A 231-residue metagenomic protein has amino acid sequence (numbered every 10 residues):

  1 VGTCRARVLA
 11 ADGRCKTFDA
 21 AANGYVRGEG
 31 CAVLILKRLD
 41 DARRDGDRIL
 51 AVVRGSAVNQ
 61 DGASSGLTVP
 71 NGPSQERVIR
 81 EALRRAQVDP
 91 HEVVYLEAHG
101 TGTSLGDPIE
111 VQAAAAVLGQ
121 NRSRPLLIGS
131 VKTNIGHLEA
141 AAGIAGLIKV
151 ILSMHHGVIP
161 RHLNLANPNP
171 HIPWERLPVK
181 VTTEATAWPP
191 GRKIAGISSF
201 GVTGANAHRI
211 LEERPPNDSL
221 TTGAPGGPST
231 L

Functional and structural regions predicted by a protein language model:
V1-G223, G227-S229: Condensing-enzyme catalytic core of the thiolase-fold
